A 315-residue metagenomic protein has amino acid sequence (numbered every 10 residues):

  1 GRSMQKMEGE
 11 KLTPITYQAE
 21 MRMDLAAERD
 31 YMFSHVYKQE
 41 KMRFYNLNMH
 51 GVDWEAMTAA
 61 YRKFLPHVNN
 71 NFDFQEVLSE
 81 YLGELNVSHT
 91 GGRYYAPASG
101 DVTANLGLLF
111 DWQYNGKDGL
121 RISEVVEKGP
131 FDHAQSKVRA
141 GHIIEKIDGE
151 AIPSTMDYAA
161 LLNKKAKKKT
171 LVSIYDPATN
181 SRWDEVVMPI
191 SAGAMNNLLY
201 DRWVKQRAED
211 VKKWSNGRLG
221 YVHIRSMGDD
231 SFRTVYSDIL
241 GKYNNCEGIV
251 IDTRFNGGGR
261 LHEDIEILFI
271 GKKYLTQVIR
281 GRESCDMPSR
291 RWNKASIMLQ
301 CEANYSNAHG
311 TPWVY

Functional and structural regions predicted by a protein language model:
G1-G92, W203, R207, R233: Sequence signature of WD/YWTD-type beta-propeller architectures
A26, K41-Y45, M49, S123-E124 (+2 more regions): Cleft-lining beta-strand/loop regions that shape enzyme active-site pockets
Y37-A59, L109-V126, R218-Y221: PDZ/PDZ-like groove recognition
D53-A59, A96-D101, D176-T179: A glycine-rich phosphate-binding loop feature that marks nucleotide/adenosyl-phosphate handling sites
Y61-H67, Y95-A98, L161, D252-G257: Conserved short loop/turn motifs at secondary-structure junctions
L65-D118, S181-Q206: Extended, small/polar residue-biased N-terminal targeting/export presequences and adjacent propeptide/linker tracts
Y95-V102, F110-Y114, A134-K137, L161-K164 (+2 more regions): Replace "in large, NTP-powered and nucleic-acid-processing enzymes" with "in large, NTP-powered factors and other
D101-T155, D229, Y305: PDZ/PDZ-like domain segments forming the peptide/carboxylate-binding groove, activating on the N-terminal beta-strands
